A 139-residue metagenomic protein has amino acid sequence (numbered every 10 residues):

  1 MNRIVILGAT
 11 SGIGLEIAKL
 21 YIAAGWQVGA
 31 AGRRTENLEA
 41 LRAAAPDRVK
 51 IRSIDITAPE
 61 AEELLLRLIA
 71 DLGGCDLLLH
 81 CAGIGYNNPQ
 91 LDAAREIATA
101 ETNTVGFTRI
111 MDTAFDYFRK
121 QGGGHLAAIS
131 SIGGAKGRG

Functional and structural regions predicted by a protein language model:
T10-S11: Conserved glycine-rich cofactor-binding loop
A24-E39: Conserved glycine-rich Rossmann-like NAD(P)H-binding loop of the short-chain dehydrogenase/reductase
A45-E60: Rossmann-fold cofactor-recognition segment
C81-N87: Conserved NAD(P)H cofactor-binding loop of Rossmann-fold oxidoreductase domains
P89-E101: Short alpha-helical oligomerization interface
M111-D112: A short, exposed helix-loop element centered on a Lys and neighboring polar residues
S131: Residue(s) in the substrate-gating loop at a strand-loop-helix junction that position the organic substrate next
